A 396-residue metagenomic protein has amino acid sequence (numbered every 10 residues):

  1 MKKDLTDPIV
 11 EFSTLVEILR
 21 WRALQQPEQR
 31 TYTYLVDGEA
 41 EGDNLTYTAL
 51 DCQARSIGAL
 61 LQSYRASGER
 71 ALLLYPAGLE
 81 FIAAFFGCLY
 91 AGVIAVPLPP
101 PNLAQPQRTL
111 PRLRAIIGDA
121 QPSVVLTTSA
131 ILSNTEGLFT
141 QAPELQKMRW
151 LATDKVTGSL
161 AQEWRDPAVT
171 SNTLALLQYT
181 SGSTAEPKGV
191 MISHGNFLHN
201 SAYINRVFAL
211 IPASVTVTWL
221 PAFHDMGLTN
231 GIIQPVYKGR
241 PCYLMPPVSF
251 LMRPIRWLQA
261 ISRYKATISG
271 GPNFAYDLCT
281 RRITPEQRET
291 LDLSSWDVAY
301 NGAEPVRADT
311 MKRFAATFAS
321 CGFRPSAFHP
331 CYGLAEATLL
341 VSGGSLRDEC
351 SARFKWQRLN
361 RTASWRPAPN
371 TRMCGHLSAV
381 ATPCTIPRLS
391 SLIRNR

Functional and structural regions predicted by a protein language model:
I18-L45, L174-L177, T184, G333: AMP-dependent adenylate-forming
P27-R30, W150-L151, G158-Y179, A185-E186 (+3 more regions): Conserved pre-ATP/AMP-binding loop-to-beta segment of ANL
Y32-E69, L73-F86, L103-R114, G158 (+2 more regions): Conserved AMP-binding/adenylate-forming core of the ANL superfamily
G78-L103, A115-V124, S214-V215, I233-Y243 (+1 more regions): A short helix-loop-beta submotif of the ANL/AMP-binding
Y90-A161, P272-N273, L278: Structural core segment of the AMP-binding/adenylate-forming
V124-N134, L151-V156, S249, Y264-A316 (+2 more regions): Adenylate-forming
L198-V215, A222-T267, R282-Q287: Conserved AMP-binding/adenylation subdomain of ANL enzymes
D297-A299, V306-C331, A335-R396: Conserved AMP-binding/adenylate-forming
